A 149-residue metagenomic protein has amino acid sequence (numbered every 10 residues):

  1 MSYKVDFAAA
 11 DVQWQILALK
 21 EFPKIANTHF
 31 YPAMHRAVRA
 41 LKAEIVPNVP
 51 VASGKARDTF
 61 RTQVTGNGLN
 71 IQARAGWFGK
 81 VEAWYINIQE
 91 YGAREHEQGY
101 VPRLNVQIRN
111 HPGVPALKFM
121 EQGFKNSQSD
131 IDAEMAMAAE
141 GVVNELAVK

Functional and structural regions predicted by a protein language model:
M1-F78, Q98-K149: Short, Lys/Arg-rich flexible segments
K80-H96: Extended Gly/Ser/Thr-rich low-complexity repeat segments, especially those forming or decorating extracellular
